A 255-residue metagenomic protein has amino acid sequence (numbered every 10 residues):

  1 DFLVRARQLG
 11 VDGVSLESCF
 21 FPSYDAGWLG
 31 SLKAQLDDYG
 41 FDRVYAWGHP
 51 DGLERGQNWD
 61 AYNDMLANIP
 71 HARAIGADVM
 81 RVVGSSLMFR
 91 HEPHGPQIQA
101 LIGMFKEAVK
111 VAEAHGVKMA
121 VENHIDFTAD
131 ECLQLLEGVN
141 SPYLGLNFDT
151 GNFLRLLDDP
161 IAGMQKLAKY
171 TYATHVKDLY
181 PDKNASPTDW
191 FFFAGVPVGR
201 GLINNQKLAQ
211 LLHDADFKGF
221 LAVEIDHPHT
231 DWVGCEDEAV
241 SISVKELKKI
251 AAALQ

Functional and structural regions predicted by a protein language model:
D1-A74, P96, D130, S141 (+3 more regions): N-terminal pre-domain/capping segments
D1-R7, A129-L144, F148, F153-Q255: Histidine-acidic metal/acid-base catalytic patches
V14-L16, R43-G48, M80-V82, M119-V121 (+3 more regions): Hydrophobic faces of well-ordered beta-strands that scaffold small-molecule active sites in alpha/beta enzyme cores
E17-W28, P50-Y62, M88-E92, N123-D130 (+3 more regions): Acidic-and-aromatic substrate-binding clefts and catalytic sites of carbohydrate-active enzymes
L36, A112-E113: A short helix-and-adjacent loop within the catalytic ATP-binding
A72-H94, H115-D126: Active-site groove signature of glycoside hydrolases
R90-I98, A194-G195: Glycine-rich tight-turn/loop motif centered on a GG-T
I102-A112, E137-V139: Histidine/acidic residue-rich metal-binding segments in metalloenzymes
